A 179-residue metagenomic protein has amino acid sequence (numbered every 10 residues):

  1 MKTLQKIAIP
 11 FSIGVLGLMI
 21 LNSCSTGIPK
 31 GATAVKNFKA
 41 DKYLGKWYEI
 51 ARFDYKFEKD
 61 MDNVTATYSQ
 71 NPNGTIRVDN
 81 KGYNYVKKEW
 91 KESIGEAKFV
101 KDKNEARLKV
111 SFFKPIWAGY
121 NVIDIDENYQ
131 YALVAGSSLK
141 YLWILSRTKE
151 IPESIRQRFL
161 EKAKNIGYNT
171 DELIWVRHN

Functional and structural regions predicted by a protein language model:
K2-N179: A beta-rich soluble binding module of mature secreted/lumenal proteins
